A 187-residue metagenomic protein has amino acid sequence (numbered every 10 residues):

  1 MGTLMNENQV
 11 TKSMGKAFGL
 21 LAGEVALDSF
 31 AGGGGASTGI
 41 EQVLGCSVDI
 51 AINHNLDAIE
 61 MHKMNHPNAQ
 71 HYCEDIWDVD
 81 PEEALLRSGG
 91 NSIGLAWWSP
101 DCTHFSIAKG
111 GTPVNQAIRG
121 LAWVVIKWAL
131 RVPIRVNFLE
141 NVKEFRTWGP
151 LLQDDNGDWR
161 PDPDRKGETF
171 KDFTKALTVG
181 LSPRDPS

Functional and structural regions predicted by a protein language model:
M1-S187: Conserved active-site and SAM-binding loop architecture of S-adenosyl-L-methionine-dependent nucleic-acid
